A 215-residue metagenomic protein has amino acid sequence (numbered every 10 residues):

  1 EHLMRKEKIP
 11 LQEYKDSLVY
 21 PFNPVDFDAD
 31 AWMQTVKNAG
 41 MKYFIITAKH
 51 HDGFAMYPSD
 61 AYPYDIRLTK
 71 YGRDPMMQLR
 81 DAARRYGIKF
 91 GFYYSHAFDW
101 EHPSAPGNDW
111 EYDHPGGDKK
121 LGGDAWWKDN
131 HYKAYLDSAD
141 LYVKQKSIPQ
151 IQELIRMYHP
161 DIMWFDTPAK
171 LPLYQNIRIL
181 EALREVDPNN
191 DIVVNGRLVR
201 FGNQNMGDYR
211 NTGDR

Functional and structural regions predicted by a protein language model:
E1-R215: Mature catalytic domains of secreted/periplasmic carbohydrate-active enzymes
